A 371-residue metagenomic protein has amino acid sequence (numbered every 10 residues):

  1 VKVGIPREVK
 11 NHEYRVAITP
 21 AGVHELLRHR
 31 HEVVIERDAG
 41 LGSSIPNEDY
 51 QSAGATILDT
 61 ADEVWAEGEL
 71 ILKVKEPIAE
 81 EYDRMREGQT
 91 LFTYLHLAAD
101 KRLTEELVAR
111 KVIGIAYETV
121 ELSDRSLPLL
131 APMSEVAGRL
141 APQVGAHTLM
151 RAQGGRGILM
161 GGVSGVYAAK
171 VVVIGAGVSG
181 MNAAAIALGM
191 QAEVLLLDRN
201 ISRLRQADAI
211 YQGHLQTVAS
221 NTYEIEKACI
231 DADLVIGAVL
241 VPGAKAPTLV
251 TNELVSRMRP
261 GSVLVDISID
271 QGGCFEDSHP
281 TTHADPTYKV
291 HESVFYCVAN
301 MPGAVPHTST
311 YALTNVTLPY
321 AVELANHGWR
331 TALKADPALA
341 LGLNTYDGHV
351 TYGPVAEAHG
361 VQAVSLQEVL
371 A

Functional and structural regions predicted by a protein language model:
K2, E8, P77-A169, V298-N300: Glycine/serine-rich phosphate-binding loop and adjoining beta1-alpha1 elements at the start of nucleotide-handling
K2-E106, R110: An N-terminal-biased, well-structured beta-alpha scaffold segment characteristic of Rossmann-like dinucleotide-binding
P6-I45, A152-L240, T287: Glycine-rich phosphate/diphosphate-binding loop of Rossmann-like nucleotide-binding domains
V33, I57, L91, G114-I115 (+3 more regions): Hydrophobic beta-strand scaffold residues
E69, K75-E76, L95-H96, N221 (+3 more regions): Short glycine-/small-residue-rich Rossmann-like dinucleotide-binding loops
E118-L159, I269, C274-A371: Adenosine-phosphate binding glycine-rich loop
A209-H291: Rossmann-like adenosine-cofactor binding region
